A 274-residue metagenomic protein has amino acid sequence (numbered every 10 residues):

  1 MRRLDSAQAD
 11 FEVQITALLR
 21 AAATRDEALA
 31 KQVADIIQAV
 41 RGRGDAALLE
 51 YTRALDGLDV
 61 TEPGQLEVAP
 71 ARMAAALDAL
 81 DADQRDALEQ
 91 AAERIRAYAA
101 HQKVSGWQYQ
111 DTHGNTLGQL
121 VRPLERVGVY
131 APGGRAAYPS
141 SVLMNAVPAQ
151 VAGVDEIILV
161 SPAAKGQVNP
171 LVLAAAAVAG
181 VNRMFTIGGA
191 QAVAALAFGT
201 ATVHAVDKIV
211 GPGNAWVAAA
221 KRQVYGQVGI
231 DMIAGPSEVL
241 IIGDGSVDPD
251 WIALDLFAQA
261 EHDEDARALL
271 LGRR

Functional and structural regions predicted by a protein language model:
M1-E125: N-terminal Rossmann-like NAD(P)+-binding subdomain of aldehyde/semialdehyde dehydrogenases
Q8-F11, D26-V33, R41, L48 (+13 more regions): Generic structural signal for well-ordered, non-membrane alpha-helical segments in soluble metabolic enzymes
D56-G57, G272-R274: Terminal amphipathic helices with adjacent charged low-complexity linkers/tails
A97, N169-G180, A197: N-terminal small/polar loop signature for handling phosphorylated ligands or for N-terminal nucleophile
Y109-A174: Conserved small-residue-rich beta-alpha loop and adjacent elements that most often cradle the phosphate/pyrophosphate
G180-L269: Conserved NAD(P)+-binding/catalytic subdomain of aldehyde/semialdehyde dehydrogenases
